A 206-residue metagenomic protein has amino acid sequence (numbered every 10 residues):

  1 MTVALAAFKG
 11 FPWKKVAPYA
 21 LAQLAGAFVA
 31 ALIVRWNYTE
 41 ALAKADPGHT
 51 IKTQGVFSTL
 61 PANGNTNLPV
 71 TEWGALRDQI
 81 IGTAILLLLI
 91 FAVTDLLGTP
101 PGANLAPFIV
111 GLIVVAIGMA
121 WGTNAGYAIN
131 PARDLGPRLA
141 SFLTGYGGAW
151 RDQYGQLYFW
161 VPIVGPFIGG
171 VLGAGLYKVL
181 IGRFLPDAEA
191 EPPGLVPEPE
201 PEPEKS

Functional and structural regions predicted by a protein language model:
M1-S206: Membrane-interface helix-loop junctions and terminal tails of multi-pass membrane proteins
